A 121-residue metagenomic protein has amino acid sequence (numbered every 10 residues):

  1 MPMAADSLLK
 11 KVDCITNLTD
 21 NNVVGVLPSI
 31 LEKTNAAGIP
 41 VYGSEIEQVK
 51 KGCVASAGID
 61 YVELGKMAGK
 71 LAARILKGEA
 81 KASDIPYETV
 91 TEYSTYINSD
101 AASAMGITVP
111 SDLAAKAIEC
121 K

Functional and structural regions predicted by a protein language model:
M1-K121: Short hydrophobic alpha-helices and adjacent helix-cap/hinge residues
